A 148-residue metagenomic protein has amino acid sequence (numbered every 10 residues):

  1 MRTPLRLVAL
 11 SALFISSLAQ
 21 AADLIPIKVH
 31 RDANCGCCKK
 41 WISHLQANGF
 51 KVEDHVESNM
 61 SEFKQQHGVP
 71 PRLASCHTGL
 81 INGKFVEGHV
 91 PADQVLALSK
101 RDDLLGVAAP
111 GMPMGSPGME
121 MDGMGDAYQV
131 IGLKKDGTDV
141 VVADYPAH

Functional and structural regions predicted by a protein language model:
M1-V8: Bacterial N-terminal signal peptides that target proteins for export
S16-L18: N-terminal signal peptide c-region/cleavage motif recognized by signal peptidases
A21-N48: Local sequence-structure signature of Cys/Sec-based thiol-disulfide redox active-site neighborhoods
P26-I27, F50-V52, N82-F85: Short active-site oxyanion
H30-D32, H55-E57, H89, P110-M112: Active-site-proximal beta-strand/loop segments in catalytic clefts of secreted hydrolases
N34, W41, V56-N59, P91-V95: Stable alpha-helical elements in mature extracytoplasmic
I42-E62: Conserved helix-turn-beta segment immediately C-terminal to the redox Cys motif in thioredoxin-like folds
Q66-H148: Thiol/selenol-based redox catalytic cores and closely related redox-interacting motifs
